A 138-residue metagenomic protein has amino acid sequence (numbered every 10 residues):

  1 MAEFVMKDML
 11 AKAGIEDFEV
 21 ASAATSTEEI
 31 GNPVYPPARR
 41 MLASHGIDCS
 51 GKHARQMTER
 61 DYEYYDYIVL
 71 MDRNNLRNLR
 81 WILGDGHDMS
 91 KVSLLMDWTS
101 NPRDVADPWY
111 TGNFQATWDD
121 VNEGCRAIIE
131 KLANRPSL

Functional and structural regions predicted by a protein language model:
M1-Y64, E130-L138: Conserved active-site segments centered on acidic
Y67, R73-L138: Phosphate-binding/catalytic loops
